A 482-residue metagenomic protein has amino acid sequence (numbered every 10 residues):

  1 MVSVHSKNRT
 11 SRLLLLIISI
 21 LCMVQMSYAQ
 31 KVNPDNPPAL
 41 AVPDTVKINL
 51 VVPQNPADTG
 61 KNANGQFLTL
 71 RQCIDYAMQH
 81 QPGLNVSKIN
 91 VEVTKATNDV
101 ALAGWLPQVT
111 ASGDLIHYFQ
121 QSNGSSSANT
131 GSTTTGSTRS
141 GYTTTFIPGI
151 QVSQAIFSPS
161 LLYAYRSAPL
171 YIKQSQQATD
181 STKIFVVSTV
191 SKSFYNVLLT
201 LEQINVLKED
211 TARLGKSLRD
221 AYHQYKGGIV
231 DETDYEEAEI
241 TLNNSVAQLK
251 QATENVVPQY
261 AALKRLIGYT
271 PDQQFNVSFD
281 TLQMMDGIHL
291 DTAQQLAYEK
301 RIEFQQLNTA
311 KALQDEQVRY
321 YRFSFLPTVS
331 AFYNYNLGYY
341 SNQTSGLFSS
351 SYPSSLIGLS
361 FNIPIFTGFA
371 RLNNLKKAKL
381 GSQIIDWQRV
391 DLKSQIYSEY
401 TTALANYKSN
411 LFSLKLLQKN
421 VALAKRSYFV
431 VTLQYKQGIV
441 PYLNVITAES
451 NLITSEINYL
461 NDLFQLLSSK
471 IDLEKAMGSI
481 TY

Functional and structural regions predicted by a protein language model:
V2-L16, Y28-K47, P56-N62, N458-Y482: Acidic, low-complexity, intrinsically disordered peripheral segments
S3, N36-V42, F185-L296, N406 (+2 more regions): Periplasmic alpha-helical coiled-coil/stalk elements that build and connect Gram-negative outer-membrane
I20-Y28: C-terminal segment of classical bacterial N-terminal signal peptides
Q30-T110, D114, Q120, P271 (+5 more regions): Bacterial Sec-pathway N-terminal export signals of envelope proteins
V32, L50-Q66, S112-Q154, V277-G287 (+2 more regions): Small/polar, glycine/serine/threonine/aspartate-rich low-complexity segments that form flexible
N49, A103, N244-Y269, V421-S479: Short segments within alpha-helical structural elements
I74, G149-Q151, F194, G358-S360 (+1 more regions): Membrane-embedded beta-strand positions in outer-membrane beta-barrel channels/transporters
N85-I89, L102, I156-K183, T233 (+6 more regions): Sec/SRP-type N-terminal targeting helices
